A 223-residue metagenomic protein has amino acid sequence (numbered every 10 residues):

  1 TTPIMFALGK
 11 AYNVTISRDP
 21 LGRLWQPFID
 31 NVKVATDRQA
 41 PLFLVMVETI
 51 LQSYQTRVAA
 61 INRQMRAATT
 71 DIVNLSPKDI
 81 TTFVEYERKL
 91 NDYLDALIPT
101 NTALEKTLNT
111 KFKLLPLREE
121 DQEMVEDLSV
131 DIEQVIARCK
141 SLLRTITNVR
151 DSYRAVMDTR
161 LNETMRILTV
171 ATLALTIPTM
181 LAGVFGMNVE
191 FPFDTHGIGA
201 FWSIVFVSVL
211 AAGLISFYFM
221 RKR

Functional and structural regions predicted by a protein language model:
T2-V156: Extended amphipathic alpha-helical scaffolding segments in membrane-proximal extra-membrane regions of membrane
V130-R223: Hydrophobic alpha-helical transmembrane segments and their immediately adjacent juxtamembrane loops
